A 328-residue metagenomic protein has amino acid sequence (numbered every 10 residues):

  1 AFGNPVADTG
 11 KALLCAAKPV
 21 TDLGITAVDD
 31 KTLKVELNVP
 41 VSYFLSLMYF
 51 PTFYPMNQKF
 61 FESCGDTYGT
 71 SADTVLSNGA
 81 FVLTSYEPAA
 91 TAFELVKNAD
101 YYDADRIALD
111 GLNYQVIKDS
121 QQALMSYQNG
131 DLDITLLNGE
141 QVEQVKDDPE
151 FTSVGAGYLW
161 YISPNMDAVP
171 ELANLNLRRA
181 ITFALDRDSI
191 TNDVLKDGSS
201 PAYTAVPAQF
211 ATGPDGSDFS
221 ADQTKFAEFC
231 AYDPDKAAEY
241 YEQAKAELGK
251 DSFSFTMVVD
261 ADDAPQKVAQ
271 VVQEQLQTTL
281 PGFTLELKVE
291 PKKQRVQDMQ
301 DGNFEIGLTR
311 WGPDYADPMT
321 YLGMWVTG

Functional and structural regions predicted by a protein language model:
A1-V6, Q294-G328: Acidic-aromatic pocket-rim loops
A7, K11-D22, K31, L37-I107 (+1 more regions): Gly/Pro-rich hinge or "lid" segments in bacterial periplasmic/extracellular proteins
D30-E36, G79-A80, L109-G111, Y158-A211 (+1 more regions): Alpha-helical secondary-structure segments
S77, D105-D110, L175, P234-T256: Immediate post-signal peptide segment of exported/extracytoplasmic ligand-binding proteins
P88-A90, A238, E242-P313: Ligand/substrate-recognition segments at binding pockets and active sites
A99-Q144: Ligand-site clamp/hinge motif
L136-D148, P313-P318: A ligand-binding cleft/hinge motif common to bilobed small-molecule-binding domains
P201-Q243, A264-Q266: Structural transition elements
